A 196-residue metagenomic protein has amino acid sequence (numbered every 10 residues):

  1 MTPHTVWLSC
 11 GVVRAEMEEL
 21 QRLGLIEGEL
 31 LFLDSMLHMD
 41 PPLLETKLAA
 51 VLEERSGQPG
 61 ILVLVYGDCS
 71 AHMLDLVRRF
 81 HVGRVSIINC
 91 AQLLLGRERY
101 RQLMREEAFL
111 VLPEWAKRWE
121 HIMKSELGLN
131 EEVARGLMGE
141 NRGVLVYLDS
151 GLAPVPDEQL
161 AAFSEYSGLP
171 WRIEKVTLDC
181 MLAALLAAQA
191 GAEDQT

Functional and structural regions predicted by a protein language model:
M1-G24: N-terminal basic/disordered segments at the start of proteins
W7-A15, L37-H38, V65-L74, A91 (+3 more regions): Gly/Ser/Thr-rich loops at beta-strand to alpha-helix junctions that form or flank small-molecule/cofactor-binding
E27-L44, I173-T177: A short beta-strand-loop structural module common to alpha/beta enzyme folds
P41-E54: Glycine-rich, highly charged phosphate/nucleotide-binding loops
R55-I88: Hydrophobic/aromatic-rich structural module bridging two neighboring secondary-structure elements via a short loop
D75-I122: Long, charge-dense
R105-P156: A conserved mid-domain beta-alpha-beta active-site/ligand-binding segment of alpha/beta enzyme cores
S150-T196: C-terminal, charge/polar-rich interaction regions
